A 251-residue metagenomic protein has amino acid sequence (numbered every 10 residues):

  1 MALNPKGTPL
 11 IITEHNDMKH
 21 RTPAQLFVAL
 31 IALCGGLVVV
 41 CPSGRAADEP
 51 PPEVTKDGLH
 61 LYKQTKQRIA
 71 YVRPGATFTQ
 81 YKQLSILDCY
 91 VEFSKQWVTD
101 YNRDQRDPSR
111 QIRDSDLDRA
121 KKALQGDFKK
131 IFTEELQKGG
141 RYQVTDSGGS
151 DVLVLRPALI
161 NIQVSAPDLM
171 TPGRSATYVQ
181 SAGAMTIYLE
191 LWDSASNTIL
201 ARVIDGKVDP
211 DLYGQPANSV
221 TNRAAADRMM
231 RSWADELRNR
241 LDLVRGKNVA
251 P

Functional and structural regions predicted by a protein language model:
L3-D17: Short, Lys/Arg-enriched N-terminal segments with co-localized hydrophobic residues within the first ~10-30 amino acids
K19-I31: Bacterial N-terminal signal peptides that target proteins for export
C34-G44: C-terminal segment of classical bacterial N-terminal signal peptides
P42-G126, D242-P251: A structural "domain/chain start" motif
A47-V72, A184, A195-R202, D209-P251: C-terminal/domain-edge helix-coil "capping" segments
Q111-L124, Y142-V144, P216-A224: Second-shell loop/turn segments in exported
A120, L124, F128, F132 (+3 more regions): Stable alpha-helical elements in mature extracytoplasmic
E134-T198, P210-P216, V220: Surface-exposed short loop/turn segments
